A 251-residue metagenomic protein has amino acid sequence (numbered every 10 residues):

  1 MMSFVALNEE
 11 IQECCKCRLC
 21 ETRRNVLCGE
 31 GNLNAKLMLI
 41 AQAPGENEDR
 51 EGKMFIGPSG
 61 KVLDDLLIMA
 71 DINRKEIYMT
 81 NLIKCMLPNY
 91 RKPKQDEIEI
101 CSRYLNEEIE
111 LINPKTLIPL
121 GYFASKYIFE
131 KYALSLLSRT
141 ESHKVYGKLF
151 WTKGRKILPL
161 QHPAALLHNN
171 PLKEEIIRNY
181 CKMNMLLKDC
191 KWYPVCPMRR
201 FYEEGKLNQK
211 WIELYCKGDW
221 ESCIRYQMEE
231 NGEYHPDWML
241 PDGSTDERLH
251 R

Functional and structural regions predicted by a protein language model:
M1-N184: A polyanion-binding, active-site-adjacent surface
M185-R251: Cysteine-centered metal-binding/redox modules
